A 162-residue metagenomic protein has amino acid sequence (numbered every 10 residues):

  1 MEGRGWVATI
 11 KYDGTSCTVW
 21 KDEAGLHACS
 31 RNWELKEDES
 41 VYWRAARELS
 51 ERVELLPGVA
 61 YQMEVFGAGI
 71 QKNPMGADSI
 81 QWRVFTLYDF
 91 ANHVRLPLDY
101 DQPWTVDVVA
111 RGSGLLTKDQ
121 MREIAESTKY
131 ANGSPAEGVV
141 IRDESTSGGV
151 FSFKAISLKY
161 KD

Functional and structural regions predicted by a protein language model:
M1-D162: Core nucleotide-handling region used for phosphoryl-transfer chemistry
